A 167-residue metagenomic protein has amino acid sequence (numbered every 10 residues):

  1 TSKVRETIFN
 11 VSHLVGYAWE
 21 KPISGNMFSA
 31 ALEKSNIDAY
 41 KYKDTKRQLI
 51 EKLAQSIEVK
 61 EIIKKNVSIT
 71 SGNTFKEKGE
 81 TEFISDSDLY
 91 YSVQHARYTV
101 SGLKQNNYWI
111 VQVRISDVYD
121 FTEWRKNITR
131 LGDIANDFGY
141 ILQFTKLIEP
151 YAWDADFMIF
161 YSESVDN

Functional and structural regions predicted by a protein language model:
T1-I8, Y17-E20: Solvent-exposed N-terminal domain segments of exported/luminal and surface proteins
E20, G25-S35, A39-N167: Catalytic toxin/effector domains delivered as secreted proteins or via bacterial secretion systems
